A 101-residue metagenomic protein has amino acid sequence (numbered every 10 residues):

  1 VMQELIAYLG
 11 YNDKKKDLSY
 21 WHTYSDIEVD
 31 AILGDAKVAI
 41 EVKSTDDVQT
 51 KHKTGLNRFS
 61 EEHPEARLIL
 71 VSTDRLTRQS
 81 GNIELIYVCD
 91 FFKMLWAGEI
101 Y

Functional and structural regions predicted by a protein language model:
V1-Y101: A cross-kingdom feature that marks ATP-driven nucleic-acid transaction machinery
